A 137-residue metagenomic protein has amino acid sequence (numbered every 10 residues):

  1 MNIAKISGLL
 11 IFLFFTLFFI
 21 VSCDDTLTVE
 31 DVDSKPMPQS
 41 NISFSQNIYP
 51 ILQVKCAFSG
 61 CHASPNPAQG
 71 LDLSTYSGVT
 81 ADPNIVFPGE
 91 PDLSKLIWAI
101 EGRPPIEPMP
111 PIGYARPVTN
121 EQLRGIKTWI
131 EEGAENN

Functional and structural regions predicted by a protein language model:
M1-C23: Sec-dependent bacterial lipoprotein signal peptides
V21-N137: Aromatic- and Gly/Pro-enriched helix-to-coil junctions and flexible linker segments
